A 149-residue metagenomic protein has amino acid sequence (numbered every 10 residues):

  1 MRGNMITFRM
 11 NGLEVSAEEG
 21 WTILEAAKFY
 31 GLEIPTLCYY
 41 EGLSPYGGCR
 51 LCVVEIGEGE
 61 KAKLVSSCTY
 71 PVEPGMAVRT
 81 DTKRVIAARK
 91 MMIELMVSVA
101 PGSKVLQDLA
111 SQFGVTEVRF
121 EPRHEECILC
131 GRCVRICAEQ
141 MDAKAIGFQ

Functional and structural regions predicted by a protein language model:
M1-R2, G42, C133-V134: Intrinsically disordered, low-complexity segments enriched in polar/charged residues with Gly/Pro, especially when
R2-L13: Eukaryote-biased recognition of intrinsically disordered, low-complexity regulatory segments
M5-I6, G31, V115-T116: Generic signal for short, ordered secondary-structure residues within or immediately flanking folded domains
G12-P74, A87-A88: N-terminal cofactor/phosphate-binding cores enriched in small/glycine residues, especially glycine-rich loops such as
R50, V54-Q149: Fe-S ferredoxin-like electron-transfer domains and their immediately adjacent linker/connector regions across
